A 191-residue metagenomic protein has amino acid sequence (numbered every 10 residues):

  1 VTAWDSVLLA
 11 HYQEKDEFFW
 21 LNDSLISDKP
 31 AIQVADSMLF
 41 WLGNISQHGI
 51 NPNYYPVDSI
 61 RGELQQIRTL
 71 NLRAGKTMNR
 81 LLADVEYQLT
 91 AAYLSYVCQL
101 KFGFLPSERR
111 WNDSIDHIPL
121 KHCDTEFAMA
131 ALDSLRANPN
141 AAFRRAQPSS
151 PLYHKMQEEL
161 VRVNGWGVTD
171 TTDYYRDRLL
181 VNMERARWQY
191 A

Functional and structural regions predicted by a protein language model:
V1-A191: Auxiliary tRNA-acceptor-end handling modules of aminoacyl-tRNA synthetases
